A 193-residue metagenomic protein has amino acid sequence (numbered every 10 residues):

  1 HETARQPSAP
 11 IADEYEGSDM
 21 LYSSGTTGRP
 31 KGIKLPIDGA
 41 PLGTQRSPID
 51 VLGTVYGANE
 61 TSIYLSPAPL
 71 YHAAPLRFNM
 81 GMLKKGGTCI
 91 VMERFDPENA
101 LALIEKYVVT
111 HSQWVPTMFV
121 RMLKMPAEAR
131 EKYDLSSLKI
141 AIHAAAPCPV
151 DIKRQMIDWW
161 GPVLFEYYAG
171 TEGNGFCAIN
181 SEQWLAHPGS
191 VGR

Functional and structural regions predicted by a protein language model:
H1-G17: Flexible, low-complexity linker/hinge segments
I11-A12, P188-R193: Short Gly/Pro-enriched turn/cap motifs at secondary-structure boundaries
A12, P67-A68, M92-E93, V115 (+2 more regions): Glycine- and other small-residue-rich loops at beta-strand/loop junctions that grip anionic moieties
S18-R46: Conserved AMP-binding A3 loop
D19, P48, S66, F78 (+5 more regions): Hydrophobic alpha-helical segments typical of transmembrane helices and their membrane-interface/capping positions
D19-L21, G25, K84-K85, V109-W114 (+1 more regions): Gly/Ser/Thr-rich phosphate-binding loop
D38-I63, P67, Y71-T110, M125: Conserved AMP-binding/adenylation subdomain of ANL enzymes
